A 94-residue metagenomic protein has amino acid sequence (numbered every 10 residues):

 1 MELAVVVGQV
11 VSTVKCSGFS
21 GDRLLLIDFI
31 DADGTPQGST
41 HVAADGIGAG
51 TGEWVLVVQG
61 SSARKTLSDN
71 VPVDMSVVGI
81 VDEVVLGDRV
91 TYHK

Functional and structural regions predicted by a protein language model:
Q9, C16, G60-S61: Short, surface-exposed secondary-structure boundary micro-motifs
G18-I27: Short aromatic-glycine-enriched beta-strand elements
A32-T40: Short, structured beta-strand/loop micro-motifs enriched in basic residues and often containing a Trp
L56-V58, S62-K94: C-terminal structural segments of small proteins and small subunits
